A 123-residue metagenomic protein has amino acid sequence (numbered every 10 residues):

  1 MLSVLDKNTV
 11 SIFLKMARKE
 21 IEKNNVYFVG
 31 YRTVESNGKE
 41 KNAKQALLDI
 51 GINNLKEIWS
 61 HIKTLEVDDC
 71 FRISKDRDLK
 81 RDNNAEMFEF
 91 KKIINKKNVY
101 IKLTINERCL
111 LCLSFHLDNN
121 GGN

Functional and structural regions predicted by a protein language model:
M1-N84: Compact soluble domain cores
D76, I93-N95, N120: Short linear sequence elements within intrinsically disordered, low-complexity coil regions
K80-I105: Basic/aromatic recognition patch in beta-strand/loop cores that engages polyanionic ligands
N98-Y100, T104-N123: Enriched for short, Lys/Arg-rich terminal
